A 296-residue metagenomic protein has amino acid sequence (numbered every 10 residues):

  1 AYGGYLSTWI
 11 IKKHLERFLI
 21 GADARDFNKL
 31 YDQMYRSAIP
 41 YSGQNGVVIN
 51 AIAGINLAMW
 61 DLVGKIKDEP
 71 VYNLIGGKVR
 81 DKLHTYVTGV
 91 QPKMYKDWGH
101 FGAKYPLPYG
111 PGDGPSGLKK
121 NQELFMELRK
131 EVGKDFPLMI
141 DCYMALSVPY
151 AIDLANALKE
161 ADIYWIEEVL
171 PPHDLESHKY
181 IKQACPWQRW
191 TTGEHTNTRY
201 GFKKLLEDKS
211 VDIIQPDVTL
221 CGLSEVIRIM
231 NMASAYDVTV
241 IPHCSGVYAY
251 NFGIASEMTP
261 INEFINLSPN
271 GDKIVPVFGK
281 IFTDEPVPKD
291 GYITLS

Functional and structural regions predicted by a protein language model:
A1-I66: Metal- or metallocofactor-binding catalytic centers and their adjacent structured scaffolds across diverse enzyme
L6, I10, R25, K29 (+10 more regions): Conserved active-site and cofactor/substrate-binding residues in soluble primary-metabolism enzymes
L15, I55, D68, A103 (+5 more regions): Conserved, mostly hydrophobic/aromatic
E16, I20-A24, R36-I39, K130-K134 (+3 more regions): Generic secondary-structure signature for well-ordered alpha-helical cores
R17, D162, H173-T294: Shared catalytic-loop signature of beta/alpha-barrel
I52, G114-G117, I140-S147, E167-L170 (+3 more regions): Glycine- and other small-residue-rich loops at beta-strand/loop junctions that grip anionic moieties
G76, D81-I181, C185: Metal-dependent enolase-superfamily TIM-barrel catalytic cores that perform enediolate-based chemistry
